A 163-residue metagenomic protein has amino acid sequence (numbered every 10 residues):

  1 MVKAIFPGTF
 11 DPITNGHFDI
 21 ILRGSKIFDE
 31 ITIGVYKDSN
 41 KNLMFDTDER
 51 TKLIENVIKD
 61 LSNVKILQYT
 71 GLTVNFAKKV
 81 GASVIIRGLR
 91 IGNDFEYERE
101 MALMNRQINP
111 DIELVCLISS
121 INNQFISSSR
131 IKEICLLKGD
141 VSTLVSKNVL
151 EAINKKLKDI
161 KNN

Functional and structural regions predicted by a protein language model:
M1-N163: Nucleotidyltransferase catalytic core that binds NTPs
